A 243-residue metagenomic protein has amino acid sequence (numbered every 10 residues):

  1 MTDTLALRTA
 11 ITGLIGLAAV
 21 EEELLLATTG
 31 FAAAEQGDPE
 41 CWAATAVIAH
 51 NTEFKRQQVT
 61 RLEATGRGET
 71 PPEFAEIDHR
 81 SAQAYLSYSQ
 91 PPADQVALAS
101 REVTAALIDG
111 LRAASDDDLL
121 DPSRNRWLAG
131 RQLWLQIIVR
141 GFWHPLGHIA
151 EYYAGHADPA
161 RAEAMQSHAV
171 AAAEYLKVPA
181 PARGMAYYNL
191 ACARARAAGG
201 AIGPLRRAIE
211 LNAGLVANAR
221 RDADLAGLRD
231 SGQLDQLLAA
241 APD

Functional and structural regions predicted by a protein language model:
M1-A10, R56-A106, G147, S167-A171: Short, helix-capping/interhelical loops that line the mouth of catalytic, cofactor-, or ligand-binding pockets
F31-H79, R124-S167: Short, contiguous alpha-helical
R183, Y188-L190: Structural register within alpha-helical repeat arrays
N189, R221-D224: "A position-specific structural signal for the A-helix of alpha-solenoid helical repeats
